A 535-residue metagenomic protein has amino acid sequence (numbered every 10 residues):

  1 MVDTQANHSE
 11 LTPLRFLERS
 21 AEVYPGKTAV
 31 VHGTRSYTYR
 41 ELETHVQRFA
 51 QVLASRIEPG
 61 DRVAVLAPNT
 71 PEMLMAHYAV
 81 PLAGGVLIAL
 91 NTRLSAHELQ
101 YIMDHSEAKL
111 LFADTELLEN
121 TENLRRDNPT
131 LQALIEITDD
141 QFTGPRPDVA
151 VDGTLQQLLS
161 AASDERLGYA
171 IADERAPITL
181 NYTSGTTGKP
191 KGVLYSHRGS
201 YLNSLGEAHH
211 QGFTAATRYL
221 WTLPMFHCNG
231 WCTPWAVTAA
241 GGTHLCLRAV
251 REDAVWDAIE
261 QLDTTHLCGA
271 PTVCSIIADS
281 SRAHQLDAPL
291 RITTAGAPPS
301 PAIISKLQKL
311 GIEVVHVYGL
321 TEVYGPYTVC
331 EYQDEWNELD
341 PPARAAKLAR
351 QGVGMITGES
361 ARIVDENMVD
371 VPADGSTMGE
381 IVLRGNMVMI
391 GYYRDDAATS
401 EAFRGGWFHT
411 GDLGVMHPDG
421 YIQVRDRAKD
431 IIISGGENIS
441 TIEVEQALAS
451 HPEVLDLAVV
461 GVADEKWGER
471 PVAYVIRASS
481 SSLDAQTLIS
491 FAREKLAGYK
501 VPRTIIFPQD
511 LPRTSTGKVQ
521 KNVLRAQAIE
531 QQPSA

Functional and structural regions predicted by a protein language model:
H8-E10, P25, E136, P147 (+4 more regions): Conserved pre-ATP/AMP-binding loop-to-beta segment of ANL
S9, L14, E18, G26-T70 (+3 more regions): Conserved AMP-binding/adenylate-forming core of the ANL superfamily
T38-E41, I178-L202: Conserved AMP-binding A3 loop
A54-S55, L82-L158, S479-S481: Structural core segment of the AMP-binding/adenylate-forming
M73, L94, L111-A113, L267 (+7 more regions): AMP-binding/adenylate-forming catalytic core of the ANL superfamily
Y201-R218, F226-H266, S280-S281: Conserved AMP-binding/adenylation subdomain of ANL enzymes
A239, T264-G269, A278-A346, S360 (+2 more regions): Gly/Ser/Thr-rich phosphate-binding loop
G354, S360-V382, P418-D419, S481-A485 (+1 more regions): Conserved beta-loop-beta connector loops within the AMP-binding
